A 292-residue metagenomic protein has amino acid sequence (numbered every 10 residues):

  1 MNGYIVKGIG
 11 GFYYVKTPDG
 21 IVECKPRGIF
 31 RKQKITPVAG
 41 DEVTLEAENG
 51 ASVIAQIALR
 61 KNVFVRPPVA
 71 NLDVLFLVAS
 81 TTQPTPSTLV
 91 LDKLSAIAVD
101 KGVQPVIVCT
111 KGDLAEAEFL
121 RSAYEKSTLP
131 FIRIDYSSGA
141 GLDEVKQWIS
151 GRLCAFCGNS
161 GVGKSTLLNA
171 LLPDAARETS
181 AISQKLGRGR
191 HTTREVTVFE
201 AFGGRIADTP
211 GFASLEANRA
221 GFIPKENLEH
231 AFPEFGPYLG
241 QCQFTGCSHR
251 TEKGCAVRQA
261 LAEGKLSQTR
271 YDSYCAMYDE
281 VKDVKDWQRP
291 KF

Functional and structural regions predicted by a protein language model:
M1-I9: Structural detector for short beta-strands of small beta-barrel domains
G11, G28, K34-A51, A58-L75 (+6 more regions): Helix-rich effector regions associated with P-loop NTPase G domains
Y13-T17, C24, L45: SH3/SH3-like beta-barrel fold
I21-G28, V53: A short macromolecule-binding patch
V90-K93: Charged helix-capping and loop-helix junction motifs
K111-V162: Canonical P-loop GTPase G-domain recognition
L153-F156, G161, S165-N169, V196-V198 (+1 more regions): Conserved active-site beta-strand-loop modules that form the wall/rim of enzyme catalytic pockets and either contain
K164-S180: A conserved segment at the C-terminal end of the G1
